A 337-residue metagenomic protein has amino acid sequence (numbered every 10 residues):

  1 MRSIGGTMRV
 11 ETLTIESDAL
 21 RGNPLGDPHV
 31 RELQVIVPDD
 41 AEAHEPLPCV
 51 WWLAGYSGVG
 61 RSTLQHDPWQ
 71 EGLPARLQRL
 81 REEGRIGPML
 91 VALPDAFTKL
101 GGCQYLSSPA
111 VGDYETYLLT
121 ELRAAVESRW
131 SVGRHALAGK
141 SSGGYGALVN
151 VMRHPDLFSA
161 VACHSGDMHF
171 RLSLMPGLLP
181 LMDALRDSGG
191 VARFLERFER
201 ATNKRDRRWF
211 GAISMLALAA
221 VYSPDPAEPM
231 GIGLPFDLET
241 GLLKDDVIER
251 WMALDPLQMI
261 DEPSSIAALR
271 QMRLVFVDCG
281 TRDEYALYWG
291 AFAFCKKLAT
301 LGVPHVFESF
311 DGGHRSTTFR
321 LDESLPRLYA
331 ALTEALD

Functional and structural regions predicted by a protein language model:
M1-D337: Non-catalytic cap/lid and distal C-terminal segments of serine-dependent acyl enzymes
